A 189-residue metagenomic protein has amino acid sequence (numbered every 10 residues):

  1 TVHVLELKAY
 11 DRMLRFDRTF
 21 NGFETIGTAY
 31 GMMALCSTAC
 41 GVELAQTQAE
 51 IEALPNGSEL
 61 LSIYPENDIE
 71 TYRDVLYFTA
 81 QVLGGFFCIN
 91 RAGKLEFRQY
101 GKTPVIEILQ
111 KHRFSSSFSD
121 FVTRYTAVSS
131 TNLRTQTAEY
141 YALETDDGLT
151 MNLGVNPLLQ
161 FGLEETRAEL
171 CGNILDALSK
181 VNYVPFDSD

Functional and structural regions predicted by a protein language model:
T1-T47: Surface-exposed cap/loop segments at beta↔alpha junctions
L7-D11, L60-I63, V105-Q110: Extracellular, surface-exposed passenger/stalk and repeat segments of large secreted bacterial proteins
D17, M33-N67, Y183-S188: N-terminal export/assembly leaders
N21-F23, I51, E107: Feature responds to low-complexity, polar/acidic, surface-exposed segments characteristic of secreted/exported proteins
F23-Y30, E66-D74: Soluble non-cytosolic domains of exported or imported proteins
A34, T38, R73-Q81: Solvent-exposed, polar/charged alpha-helical surfaces in well-ordered, non-transmembrane soluble domains, broadly
Y77, Q81, F86-D189: Acidic, small/polar-enriched beta strand-loop surface segments
